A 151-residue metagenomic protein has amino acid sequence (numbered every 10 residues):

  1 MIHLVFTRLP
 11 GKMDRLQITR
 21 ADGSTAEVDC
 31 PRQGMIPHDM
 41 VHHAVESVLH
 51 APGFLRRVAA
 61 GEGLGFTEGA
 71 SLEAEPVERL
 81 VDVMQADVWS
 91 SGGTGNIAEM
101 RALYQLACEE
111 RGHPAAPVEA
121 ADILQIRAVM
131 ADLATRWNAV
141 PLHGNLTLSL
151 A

Functional and structural regions predicted by a protein language model:
M1-G11, I18, S24, V28 (+2 more regions): Metalloprotease/metallohydrolase-associated module, dominated by Zn2+-dependent proteases
V45: Short active-site segment of divalent metal-dependent hydrolases/proteases that encodes the spacing between
